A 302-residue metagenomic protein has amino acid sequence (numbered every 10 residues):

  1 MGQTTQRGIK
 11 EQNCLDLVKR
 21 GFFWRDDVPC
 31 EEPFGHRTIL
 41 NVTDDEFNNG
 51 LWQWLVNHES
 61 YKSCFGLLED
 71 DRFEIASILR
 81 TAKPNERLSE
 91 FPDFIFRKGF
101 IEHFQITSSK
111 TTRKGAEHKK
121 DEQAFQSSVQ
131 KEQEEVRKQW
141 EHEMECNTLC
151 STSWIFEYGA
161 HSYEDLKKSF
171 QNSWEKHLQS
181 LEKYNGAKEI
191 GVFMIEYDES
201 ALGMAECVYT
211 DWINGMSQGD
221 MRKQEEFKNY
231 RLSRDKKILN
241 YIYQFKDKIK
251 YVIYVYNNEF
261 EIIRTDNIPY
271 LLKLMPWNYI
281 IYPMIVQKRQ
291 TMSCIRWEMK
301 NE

Functional and structural regions predicted by a protein language model:
M1-R87, F104-E302: Metal-dependent nuclease catalytic core centered on acidic motifs
E90: Beta-rich catalytic cores
F94, G99-Q105: Conserved catalytic cores of phosphodiester-cleaving nucleases, focusing on short active-site segments
